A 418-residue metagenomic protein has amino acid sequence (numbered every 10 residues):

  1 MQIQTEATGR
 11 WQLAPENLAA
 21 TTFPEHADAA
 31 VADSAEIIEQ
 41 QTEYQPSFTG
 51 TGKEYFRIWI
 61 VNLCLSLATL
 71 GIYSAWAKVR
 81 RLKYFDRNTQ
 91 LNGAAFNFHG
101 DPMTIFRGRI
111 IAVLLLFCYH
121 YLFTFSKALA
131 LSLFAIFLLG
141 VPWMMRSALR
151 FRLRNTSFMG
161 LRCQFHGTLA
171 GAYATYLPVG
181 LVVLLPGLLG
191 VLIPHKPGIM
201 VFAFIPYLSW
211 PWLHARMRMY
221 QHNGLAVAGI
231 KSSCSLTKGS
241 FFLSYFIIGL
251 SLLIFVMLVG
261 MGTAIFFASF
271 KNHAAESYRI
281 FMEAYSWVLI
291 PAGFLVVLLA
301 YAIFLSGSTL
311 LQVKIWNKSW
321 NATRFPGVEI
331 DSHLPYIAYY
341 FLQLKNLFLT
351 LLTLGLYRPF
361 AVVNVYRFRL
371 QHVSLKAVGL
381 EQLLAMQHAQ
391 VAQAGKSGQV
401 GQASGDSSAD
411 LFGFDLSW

Functional and structural regions predicted by a protein language model:
M1-S47, L375-W418: Low-complexity, intrinsically disordered extramembrane tails and loops of integral membrane proteins
E36, Q40-Y55, W59-V191, A203-M219: Transmembrane-helix bundle segments that line or gate the permeation/cavity pathway in multi-pass membrane proteins
W76-Y84, M145-S157, V201, W210-A226 (+3 more regions): Juxtamembrane/interface segments at transmembrane-helix termini
F85-A95, H99, R152-L169, Y220-F241 (+2 more regions): Juxtamembrane inter-helical linkers in multi-pass membrane proteins
L116-F137, L184-P206, F255-S308, V362 (+3 more regions): Membrane-helix interface segments in multi-pass membrane proteins
R162-Q164, Y176-E276: Generic multipass alpha-helical transmembrane bundles of integral membrane proteins
G171-A172, K231-S251, A292-G293, Y336-K345 (+1 more regions): Membrane-water interface at loop-to-transmembrane-helix junctions
G249, Y301-W418: Intrinsically disordered cytosolic tails
